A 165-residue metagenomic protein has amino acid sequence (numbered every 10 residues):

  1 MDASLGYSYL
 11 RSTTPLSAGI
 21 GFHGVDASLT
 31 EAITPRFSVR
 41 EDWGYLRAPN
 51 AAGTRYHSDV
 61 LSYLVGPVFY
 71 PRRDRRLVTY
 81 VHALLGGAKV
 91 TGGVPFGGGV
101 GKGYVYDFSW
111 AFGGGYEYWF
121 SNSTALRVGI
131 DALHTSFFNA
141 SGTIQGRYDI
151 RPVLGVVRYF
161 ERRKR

Functional and structural regions predicted by a protein language model:
M1-S4, S12, R72, F160-R165: Outer-membrane beta-barrel biogenesis signature
A3-Y9, E41-Y45, V81-G87, Y116 (+1 more regions): Transmembrane beta-barrel strands of outer-membrane/channel proteins
S8-D26, V105-Y106: Surface-exposed strand-loop-strand hairpins of Gram-negative outer-membrane beta-barrel proteins
S12-P15, N50-R55, F96-K102, F138-I144: Extracellular loop and loop/strand-boundary signature of outer-membrane beta-barrel proteins
D26-S28, A111-G113, A125-R127: Short, conserved structural micro-motifs that define repeat-unit consensus positions and nucleotide-binding loops
S28-G98, D107-W110, Y118-F120, I150-Y159: Gram-negative (and chloroplast) outer-membrane scaffold detector with strong preference for beta-barrel transmembrane
G101-Y104, W110, H134-S136: A beta-strand edge to alpha-helix "cap/lid" segment located at domain peripheries
Y118-R165: Predominantly the C-terminal beta-signal and adjacent terminal strand-loop region of outer-membrane beta-barrel
